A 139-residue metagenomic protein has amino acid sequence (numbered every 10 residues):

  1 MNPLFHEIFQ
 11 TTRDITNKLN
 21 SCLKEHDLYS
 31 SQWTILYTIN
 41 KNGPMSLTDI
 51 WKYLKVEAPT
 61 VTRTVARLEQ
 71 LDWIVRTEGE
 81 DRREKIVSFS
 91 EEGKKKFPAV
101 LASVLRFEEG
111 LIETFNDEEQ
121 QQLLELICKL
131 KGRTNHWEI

Functional and structural regions predicted by a protein language model:
M1, T12, G43, L54 (+3 more regions): Flexible interhelical turns and helix-capping residues at alpha-helix boundaries within structured domains
M1-H26, W73, I86: N-terminal leader segment of winged-helix/HTH proteins
T11, I15, L54, K96 (+2 more regions): Alpha-helical linker/hinge and terminal dimerization helices associated with HTH transcriptional regulators
N17-T60: N-terminal helix-turn-helix DNA-binding core of bacterial DNA-binding proteins
Y37-K41, L101, C128: Short, locally clustered residues in the helix-turn-helix/winged-helix DNA-binding domain
R63: DNA-binding alpha-helical recognition surfaces that contact promoter or target DNA
A66-E125: Charged, amphipathic alpha-helical coiled-coil/dimerization segments
E118-I139: C-terminal regulatory/oligomerization modules of transcriptional regulators
